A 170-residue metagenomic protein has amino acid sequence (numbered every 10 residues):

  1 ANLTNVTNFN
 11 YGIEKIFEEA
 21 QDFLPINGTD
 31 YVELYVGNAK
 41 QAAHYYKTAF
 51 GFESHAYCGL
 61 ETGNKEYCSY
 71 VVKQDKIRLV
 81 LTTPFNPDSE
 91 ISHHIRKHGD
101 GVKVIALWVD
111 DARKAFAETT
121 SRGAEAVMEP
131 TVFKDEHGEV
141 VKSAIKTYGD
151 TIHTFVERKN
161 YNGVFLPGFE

Functional and structural regions predicted by a protein language model:
N2-K40, V102-I105, N162-E170: N-terminal beta-strand motif that seeds the catalytic metal site of vicinal oxygen chelate
F9-E14, L24-N27, E33-R78, S121 (+2 more regions): Core segments of cupin and vicinal oxygen chelate
E19, C58-E61, E90-I95, A106 (+2 more regions): Catalytic micro-motifs at enzyme active sites that drive phosphoryl/nucleotidyl and oxygen chemistry
N27-G37, Y70-V71, E90-R122, I145-K146: Vicinal oxygen chelate
H44, E90, F116-A117, H153-V156 (+1 more regions): Short helix/loop capping segments that flank catalytic or ligand/cofactor-binding pockets
F133-E170: Internal, well-ordered alpha/beta segment that forms a basic, Gly-enriched binding/recognition surface
